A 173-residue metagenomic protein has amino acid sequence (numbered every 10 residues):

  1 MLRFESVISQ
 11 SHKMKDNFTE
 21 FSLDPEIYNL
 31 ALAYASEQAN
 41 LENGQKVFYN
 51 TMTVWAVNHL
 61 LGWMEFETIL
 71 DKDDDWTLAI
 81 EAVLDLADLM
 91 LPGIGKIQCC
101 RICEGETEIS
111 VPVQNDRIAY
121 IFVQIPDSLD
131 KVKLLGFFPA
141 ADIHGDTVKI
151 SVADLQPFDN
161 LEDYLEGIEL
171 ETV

Functional and structural regions predicted by a protein language model:
M1-G93, C100-V173: Nucleic-acid endonuclease domains
